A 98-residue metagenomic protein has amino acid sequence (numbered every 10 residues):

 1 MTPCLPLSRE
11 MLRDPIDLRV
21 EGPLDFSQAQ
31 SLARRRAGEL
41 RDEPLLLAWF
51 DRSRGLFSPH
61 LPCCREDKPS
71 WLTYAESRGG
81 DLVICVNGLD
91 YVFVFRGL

Functional and structural regions predicted by a protein language model:
M1-L98: Long, terminal "pre-/pro-" and other extracytoplasmic accessory regions that lie outside the mature folded/catalytic
